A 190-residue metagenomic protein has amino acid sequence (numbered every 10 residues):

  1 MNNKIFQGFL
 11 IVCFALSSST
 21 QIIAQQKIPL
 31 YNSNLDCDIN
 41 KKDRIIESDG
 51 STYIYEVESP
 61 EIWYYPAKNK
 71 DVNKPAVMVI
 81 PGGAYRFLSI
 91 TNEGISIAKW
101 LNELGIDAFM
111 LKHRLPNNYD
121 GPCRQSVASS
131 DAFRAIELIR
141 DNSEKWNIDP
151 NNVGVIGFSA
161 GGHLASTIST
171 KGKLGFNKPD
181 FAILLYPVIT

Functional and structural regions predicted by a protein language model:
M1-Q26: Bacterial Sec-dependent N-terminal signal peptides
Q25-D71: N-terminal cap/lid segment of alpha/beta-hydrolase-fold proteins
I28, M78, F109, G154 (+1 more regions): Hydrophobic/aromatic beta-strand patches that form the interior of the parallel beta-sheet core in alpha/beta enzyme
N73-G82: Short beta-strand element of the alpha/beta-hydrolase
G82, I106, H113-L115, P187: Active-site loop/turn elements of alpha/beta-hydrolase fold enzymes, especially the short glycine-/histidine-rich
A84-N92, L111-V127, K171-G172: Cap/lid segment of the alpha/beta-hydrolase catalytic domain
T91-F109: Short amphipathic alpha-helix adjacent to the substrate-entry channel of hydrolases
S130-T190: Primarily recognizes the serine-hydrolase "nucleophile elbow" in alpha/beta-hydrolase and SGNH/GDSL folds
